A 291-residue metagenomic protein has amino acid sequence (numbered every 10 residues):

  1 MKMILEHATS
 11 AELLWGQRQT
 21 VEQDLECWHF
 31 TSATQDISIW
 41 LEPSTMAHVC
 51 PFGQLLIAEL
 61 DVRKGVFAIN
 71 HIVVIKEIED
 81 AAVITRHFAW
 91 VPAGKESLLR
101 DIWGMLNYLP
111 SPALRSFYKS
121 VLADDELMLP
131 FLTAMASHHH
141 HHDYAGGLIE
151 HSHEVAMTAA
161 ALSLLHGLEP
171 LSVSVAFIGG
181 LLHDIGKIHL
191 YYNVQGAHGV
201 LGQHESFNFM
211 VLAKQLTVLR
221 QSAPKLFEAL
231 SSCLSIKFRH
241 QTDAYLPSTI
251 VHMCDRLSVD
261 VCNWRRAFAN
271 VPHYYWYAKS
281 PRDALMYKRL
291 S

Functional and structural regions predicted by a protein language model:
M1-K2, L56, H140: Hydrophobic alpha-helical segments at protein termini of multi-pass membrane proteins
M3-Q23: Structural detector for short beta-strands of small beta-barrel domains
Q19-L41: OB-fold (S1/OB) nucleic-acid-binding surfaces
E42-E59: Short nucleic-acid-contacting surface segments enriched for D/E, G, S/T with interspersed K/R
D61-P92: OB-fold/S1-family single-stranded nucleic acid-binding modules
D80-H198: Acidic/His-rich, divalent-metal-binding segments that scaffold phosphate/diphosphate chemistry
Y144, L162-H273: Divalent metal-dependent catalytic cores for phosphoryl transfer on phosphate-bearing substrates
S258, H273-Y287: C-terminal membrane module of polytopic membrane proteins
